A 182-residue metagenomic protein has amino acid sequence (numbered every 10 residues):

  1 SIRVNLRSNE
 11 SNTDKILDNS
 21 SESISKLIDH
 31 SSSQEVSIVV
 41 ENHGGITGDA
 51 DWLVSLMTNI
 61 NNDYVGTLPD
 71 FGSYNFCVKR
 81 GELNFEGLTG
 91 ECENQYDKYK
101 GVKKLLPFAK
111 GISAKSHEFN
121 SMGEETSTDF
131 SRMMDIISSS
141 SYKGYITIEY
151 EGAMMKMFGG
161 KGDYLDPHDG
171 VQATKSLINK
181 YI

Functional and structural regions predicted by a protein language model:
S1-D14, Q34-T47: Active-site groove signature of glycoside hydrolases
S1-V4, L27-H30, Y64: Short intrinsically disordered, low-complexity coil segments enriched in acidic
N9-S31: Active-site cleft segment of glycoside hydrolase catalytic domains centered on the general acid/base Glu
D14, S25, S33, I46-I182: Histidine-acidic metal/acid-base catalytic patches
D18-S20, I38, Y181: Hydrophobic, well-ordered secondary-structure segments that either form specific early membrane-associated helices used
